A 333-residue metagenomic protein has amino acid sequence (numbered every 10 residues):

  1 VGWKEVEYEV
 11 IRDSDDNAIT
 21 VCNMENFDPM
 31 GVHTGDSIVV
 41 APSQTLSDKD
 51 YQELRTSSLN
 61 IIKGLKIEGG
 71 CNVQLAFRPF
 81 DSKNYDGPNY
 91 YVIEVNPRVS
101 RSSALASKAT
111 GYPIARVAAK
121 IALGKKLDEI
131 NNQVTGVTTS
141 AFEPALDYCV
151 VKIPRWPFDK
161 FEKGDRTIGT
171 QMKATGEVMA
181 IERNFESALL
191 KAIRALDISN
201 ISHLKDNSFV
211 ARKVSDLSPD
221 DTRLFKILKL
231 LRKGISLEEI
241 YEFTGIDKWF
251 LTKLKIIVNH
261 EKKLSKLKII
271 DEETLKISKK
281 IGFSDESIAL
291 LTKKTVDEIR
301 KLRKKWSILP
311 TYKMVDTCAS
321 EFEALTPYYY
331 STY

Functional and structural regions predicted by a protein language model:
V1-K263, L267-E273, S278-G282, W306-P310: ATP-dependent carboxylate activation and anion-phosphoryl transfer catalytic cores that bind Mg-ATP to form
E242-T252, A289-L302: Short, basic interhelical loop/turn and adjoining N-cap of the next helix at nucleic-acid- or acidic-partner-contacting
K268-I269, I288, D316: Short alpha-helix boundary/capping motifs
K276-L291, T295: Extreme N-terminal leader/targeting regions
R300-Y333: Non-catalytic terminal/interface segments that mediate subunit docking, oligomerization, and allosteric communication
